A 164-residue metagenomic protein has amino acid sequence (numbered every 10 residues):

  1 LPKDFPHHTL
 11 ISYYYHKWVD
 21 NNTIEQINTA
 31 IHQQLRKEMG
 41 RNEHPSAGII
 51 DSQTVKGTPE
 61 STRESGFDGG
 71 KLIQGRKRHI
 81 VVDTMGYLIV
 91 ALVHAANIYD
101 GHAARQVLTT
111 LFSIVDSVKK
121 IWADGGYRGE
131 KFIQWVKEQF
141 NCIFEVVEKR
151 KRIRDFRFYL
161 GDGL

Functional and structural regions predicted by a protein language model:
P2-L164: Short alpha-helical elements
